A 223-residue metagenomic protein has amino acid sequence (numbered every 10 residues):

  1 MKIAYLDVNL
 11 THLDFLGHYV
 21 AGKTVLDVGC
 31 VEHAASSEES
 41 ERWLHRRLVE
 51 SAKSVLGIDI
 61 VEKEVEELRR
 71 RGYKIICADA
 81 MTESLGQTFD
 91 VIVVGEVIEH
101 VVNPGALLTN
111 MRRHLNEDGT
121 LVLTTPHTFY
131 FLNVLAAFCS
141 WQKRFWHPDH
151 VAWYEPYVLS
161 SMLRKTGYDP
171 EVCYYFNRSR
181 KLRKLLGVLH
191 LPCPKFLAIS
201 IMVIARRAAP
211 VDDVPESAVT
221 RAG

Functional and structural regions predicted by a protein language model:
K2-L10, E38, E67, M81 (+1 more regions): S-adenosyl-L-methionine-dependent methyltransferase catalytic module, highlighting the catalytic core
L16, L48, M111: Class I S-adenosylmethionine-dependent transferase superfamily signal
K23-S40: Conserved class I S-adenosyl-L-methionine
S54-L56: Short beta-strand element of Class I
V61: Conserved SAM/SAH-binding beta-strand->alpha-helix loop
R71-T82: Conserved SAM-binding strand-loop segment of SAM-dependent methyltransferases
M81-I92: A short acidic, Gly/Pro-enriched loop at the edge of an enzyme's catalytic core that lines a small-molecule cofactor
V91-V97, L123: A short beta-strand submotif of the Rossmann-like class I SAM-dependent methyltransferase core that lines
